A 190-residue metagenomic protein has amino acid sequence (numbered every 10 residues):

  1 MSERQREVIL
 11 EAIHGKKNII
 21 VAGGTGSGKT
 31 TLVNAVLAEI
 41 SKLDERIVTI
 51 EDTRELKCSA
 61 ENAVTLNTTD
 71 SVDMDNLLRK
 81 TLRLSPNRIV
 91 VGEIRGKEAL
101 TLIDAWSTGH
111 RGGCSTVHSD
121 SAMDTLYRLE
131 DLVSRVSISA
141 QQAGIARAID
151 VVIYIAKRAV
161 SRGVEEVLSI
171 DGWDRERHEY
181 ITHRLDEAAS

Functional and structural regions predicted by a protein language model:
M1-G15: P-loop NTP-binding catalytic core
R6, K16-T25, A35-A148, Y154-R158: Switch/coupling sub-region of P-loop NTPases
K29: Conserved lysine of the Walker
A146-S190: Conserved P-loop NTPase
